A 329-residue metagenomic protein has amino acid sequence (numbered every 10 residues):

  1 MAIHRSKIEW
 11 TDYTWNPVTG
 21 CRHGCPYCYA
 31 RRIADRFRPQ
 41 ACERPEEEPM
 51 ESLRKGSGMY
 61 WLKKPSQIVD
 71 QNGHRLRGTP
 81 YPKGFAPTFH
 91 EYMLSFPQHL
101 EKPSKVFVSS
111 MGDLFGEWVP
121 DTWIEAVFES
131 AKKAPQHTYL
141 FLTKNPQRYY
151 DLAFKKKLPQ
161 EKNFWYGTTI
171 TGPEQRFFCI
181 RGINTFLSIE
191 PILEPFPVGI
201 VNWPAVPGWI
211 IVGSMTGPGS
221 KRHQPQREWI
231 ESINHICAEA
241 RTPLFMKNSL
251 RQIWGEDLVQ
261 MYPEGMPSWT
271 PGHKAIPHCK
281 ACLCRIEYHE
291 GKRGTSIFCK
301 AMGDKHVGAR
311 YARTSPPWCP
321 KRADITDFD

Functional and structural regions predicted by a protein language model:
M1, G272-D329: Cysteine-centered metal-binding/redox modules
M1-K105: N-terminal [4Fe-4S]-dependent radical SAM core
M1-T14, F37-R44, M50, G58 (+3 more regions): Auxiliary Fe-S-binding modules of radical SAM enzymes
T11, K162, S315: Residues that flank catalytic or metal-binding motifs in active/ligand-binding sites
H23, E101, A205, P277 (+1 more regions): Structured loop/turn residues at beta-strand edges in well-structured enzyme cores
G84-A86, T168, H273-C279: Short, solvent-exposed secondary-structure boundary motifs
T88-P243, K247: Conserved AdoMet/S-adenosylmethionine-binding subsite of the radical SAM
V127, A131, H137-Y139, M246-K247 (+2 more regions): Short, compact, well-ordered microdomains
